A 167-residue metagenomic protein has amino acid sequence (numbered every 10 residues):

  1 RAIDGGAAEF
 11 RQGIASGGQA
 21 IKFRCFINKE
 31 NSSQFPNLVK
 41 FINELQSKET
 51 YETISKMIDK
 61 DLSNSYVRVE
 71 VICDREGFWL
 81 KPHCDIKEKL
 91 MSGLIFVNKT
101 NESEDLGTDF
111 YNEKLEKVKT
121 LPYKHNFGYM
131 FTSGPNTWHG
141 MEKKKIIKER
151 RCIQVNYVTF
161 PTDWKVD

Functional and structural regions predicted by a protein language model:
R1-M57: Non-heme Fe(II)/2-oxoglutarate
A2-I3, D61-L62, V166: Aromatic-rich, lipid-facing transmembrane alpha helices and their immediate juxtamembrane interface loops in integral
F23, I27-S32, P36, T53 (+5 more regions): Generic, low-specificity signal for short hydrophobic/alpha-helical stretches with a mild N-terminal bias, encompassing
K40-I42, S92-F96: Conserved short hydrophobic patches within well-ordered secondary structure
N43, D61-S63, P82-I86: Short, conserved, surface-exposed binding loops centered on an aromatic residue
S47-K48, S63, E76: General structural signal for secondary-structure boundaries
D59-E70: A short coil-to-beta-strand element that immediately follows conserved catalytic motifs
I72, G77-F78, P82-L90, V97-D167: Catalytic core of Fe(II)/2-oxoglutarate
